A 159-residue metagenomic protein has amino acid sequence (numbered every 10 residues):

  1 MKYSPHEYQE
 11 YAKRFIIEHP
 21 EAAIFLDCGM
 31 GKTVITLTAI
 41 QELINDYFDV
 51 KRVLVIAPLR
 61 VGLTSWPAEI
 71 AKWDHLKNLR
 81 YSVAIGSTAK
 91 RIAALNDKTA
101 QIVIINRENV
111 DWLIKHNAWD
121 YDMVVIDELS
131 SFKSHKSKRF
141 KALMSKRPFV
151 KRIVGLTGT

Functional and structural regions predicted by a protein language model:
M1-V150: SF2 helicase/translocase NTPase motor core, specifically the RecA-like lobe 1 inter-motif segment between Walker
I153: Conserved phosphoryl-transfer catalytic core
T157-T159: Conserved phosphate-coupling serine/threonine residues in phosphotransfer and NTP-handling enzymes
